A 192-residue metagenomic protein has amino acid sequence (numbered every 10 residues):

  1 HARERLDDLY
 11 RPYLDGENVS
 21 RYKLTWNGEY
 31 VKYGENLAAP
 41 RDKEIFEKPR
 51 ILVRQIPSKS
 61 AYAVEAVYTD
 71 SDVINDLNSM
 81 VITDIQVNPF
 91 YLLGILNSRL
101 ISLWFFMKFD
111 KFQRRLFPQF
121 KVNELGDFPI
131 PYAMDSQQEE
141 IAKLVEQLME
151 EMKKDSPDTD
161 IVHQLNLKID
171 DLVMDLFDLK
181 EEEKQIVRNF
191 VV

Functional and structural regions predicted by a protein language model:
H1-Q138: Polybasic, glycine- and aromatic-enriched phosphate-binding surface used to engage nucleic acids
L9, E17, I130-V192: Non-catalytic DNA-recognition/assembly elements of restriction-modification systems
